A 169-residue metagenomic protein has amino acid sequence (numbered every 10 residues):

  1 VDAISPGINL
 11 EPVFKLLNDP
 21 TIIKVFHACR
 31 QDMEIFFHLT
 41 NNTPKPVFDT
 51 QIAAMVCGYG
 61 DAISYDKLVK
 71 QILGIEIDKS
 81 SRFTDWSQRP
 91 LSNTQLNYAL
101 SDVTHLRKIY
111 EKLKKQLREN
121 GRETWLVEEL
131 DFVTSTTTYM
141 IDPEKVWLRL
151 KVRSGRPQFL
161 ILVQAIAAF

Functional and structural regions predicted by a protein language model:
V1-Q116: Conserved DEDDh/DEDDy metal-dependent 3′-5′ exonuclease domain
L17, V25, D49, D131 (+2 more regions): Intrinsic structural disorder
N93-A167: Mixed-charge, glycine-rich, non-catalytic linkers/tails in nucleic-acid processing enzymes
